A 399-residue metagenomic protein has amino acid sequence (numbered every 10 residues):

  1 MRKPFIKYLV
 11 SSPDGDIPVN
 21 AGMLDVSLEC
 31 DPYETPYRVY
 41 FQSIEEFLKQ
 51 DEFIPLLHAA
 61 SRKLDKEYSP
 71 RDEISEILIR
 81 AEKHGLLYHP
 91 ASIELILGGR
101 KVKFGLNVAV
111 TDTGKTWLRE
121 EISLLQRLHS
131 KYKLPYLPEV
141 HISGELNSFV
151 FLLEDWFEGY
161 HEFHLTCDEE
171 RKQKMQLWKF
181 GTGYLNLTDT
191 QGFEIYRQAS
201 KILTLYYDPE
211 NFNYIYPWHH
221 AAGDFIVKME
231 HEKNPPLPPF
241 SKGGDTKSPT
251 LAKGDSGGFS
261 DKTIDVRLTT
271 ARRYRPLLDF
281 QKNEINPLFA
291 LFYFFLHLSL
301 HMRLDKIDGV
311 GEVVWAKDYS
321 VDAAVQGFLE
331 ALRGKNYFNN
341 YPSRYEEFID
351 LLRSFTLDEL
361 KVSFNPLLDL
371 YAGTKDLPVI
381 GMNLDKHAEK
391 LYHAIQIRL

Functional and structural regions predicted by a protein language model:
M1-E76: Juxta-kinase regulatory segment immediately upstream of eukaryotic protein kinase catalytic domains
M1-G15, V19, K306-L399: Helical subdomain adjoining the active site within ATP-dependent kinase catalytic cores
I77-R127: ATP-binding glycine-rich loop module of kinase domains
V110-P138, L146-N147, T190-E194: A conserved alpha-helical element in kinase catalytic cores
E139-E194: Conserved structural core of kinase catalytic domains
G183-W218: Conserved kinase catalytic-core segment
Y214-E232, D261-A323, G327: Catalytic activation segment of kinase domains across protein kinase-like and atypical kinase folds
K242-G244, K253-G254: Glycine-biased, low-complexity coil/linker segments
